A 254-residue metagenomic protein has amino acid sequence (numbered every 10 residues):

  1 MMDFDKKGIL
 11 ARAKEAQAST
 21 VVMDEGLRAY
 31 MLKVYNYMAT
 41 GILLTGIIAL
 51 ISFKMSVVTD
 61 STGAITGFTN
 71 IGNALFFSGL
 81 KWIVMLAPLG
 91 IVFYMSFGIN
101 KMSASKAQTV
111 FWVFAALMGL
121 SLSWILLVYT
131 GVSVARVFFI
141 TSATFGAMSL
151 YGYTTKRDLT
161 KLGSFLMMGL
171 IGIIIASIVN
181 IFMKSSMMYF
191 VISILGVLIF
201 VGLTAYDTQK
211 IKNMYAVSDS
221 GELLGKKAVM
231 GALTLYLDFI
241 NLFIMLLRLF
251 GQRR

Functional and structural regions predicted by a protein language model:
M1-R254: A hydrophobic alpha-helical transmembrane-helix feature that marks the membrane cores and membrane-interface segments
